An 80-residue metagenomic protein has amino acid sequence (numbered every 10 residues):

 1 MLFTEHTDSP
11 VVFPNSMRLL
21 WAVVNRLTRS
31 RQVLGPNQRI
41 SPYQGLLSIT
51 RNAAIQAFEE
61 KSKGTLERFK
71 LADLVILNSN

Functional and structural regions predicted by a protein language model:
M1-N80: His/Asp/Glu-enriched, well-ordered alpha-helical/loop segment that forms or immediately abuts the divalent-metal
